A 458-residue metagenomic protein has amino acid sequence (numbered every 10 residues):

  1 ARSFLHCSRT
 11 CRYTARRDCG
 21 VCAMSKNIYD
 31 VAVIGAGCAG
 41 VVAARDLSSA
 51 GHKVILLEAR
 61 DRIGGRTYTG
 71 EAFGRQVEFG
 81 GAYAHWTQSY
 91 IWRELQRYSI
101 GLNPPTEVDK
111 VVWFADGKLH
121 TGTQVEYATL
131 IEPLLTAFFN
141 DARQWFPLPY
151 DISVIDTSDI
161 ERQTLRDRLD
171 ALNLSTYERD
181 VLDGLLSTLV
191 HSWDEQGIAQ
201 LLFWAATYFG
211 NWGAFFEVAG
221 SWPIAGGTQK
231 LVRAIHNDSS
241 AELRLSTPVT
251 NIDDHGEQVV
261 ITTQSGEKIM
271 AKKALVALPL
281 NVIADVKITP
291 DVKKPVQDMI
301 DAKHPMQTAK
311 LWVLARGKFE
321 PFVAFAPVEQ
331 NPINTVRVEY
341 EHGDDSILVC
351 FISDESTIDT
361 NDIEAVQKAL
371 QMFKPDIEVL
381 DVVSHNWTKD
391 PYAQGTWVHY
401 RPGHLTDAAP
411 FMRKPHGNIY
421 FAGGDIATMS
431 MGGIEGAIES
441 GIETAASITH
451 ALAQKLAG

Functional and structural regions predicted by a protein language model:
R2-V31, S49: Extreme N-terminal leader/targeting segments of oxidoreductases
R9, V21, Q96, G101-G197 (+1 more regions): Mobile amphipathic helical/loop "lid" adjacent to a hydrophobic cofactor/ligand pocket
D30-L56: N-terminal Rossmann-like FAD-binding beta1-loop-alpha1 element of flavoenzymes
V42, A50, Q124, Q258 (+1 more regions): Conserved flavin/dinucleotide-binding core of flavoenzymes
S48-E71: Glycine-rich FAD pyrophosphate-binding loop
R66, G74-P105: Conserved FAD-binding subdomain of flavin-dependent enzymes
D151-P248, H255-Q258, A277-P279, K287: Active-site/ligand-binding neighborhood in enzyme catalytic cores
T247-I358: Mid-domain catalytic core of redox enzymes that form a hydrophobic substrate pocket/lid adjacent to a catalytic redox
